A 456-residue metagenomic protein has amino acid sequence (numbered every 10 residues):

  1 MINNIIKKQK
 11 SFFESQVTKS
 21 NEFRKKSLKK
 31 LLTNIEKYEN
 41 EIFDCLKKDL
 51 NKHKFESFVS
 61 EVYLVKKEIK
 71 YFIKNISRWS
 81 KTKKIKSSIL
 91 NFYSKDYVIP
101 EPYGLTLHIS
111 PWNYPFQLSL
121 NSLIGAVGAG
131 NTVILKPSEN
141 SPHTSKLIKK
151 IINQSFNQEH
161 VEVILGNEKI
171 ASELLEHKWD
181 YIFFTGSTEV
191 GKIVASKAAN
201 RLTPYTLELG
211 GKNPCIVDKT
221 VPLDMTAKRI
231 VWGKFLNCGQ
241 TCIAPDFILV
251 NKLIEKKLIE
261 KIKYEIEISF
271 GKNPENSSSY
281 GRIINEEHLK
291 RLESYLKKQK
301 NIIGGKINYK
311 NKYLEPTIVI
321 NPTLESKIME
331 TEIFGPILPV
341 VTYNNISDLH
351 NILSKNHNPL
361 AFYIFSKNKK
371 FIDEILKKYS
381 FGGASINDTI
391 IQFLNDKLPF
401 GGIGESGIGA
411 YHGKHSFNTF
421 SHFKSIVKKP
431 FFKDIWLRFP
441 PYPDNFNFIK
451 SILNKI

Functional and structural regions predicted by a protein language model:
M1-Y97: N-terminal Rossmann-like NAD(P)+-binding subdomain of aldehyde/semialdehyde dehydrogenases
I2, N21, E39, L223 (+3 more regions): Residues at or immediately preceding the N-termini of alpha-helices
F13, V17, L32-I35, E39 (+13 more regions): Structural signal for hydrophobic packing residues in well-ordered secondary-structure cores of soluble enzyme domains
S20, I216, L314-I456: Conserved C-terminal structural/oligomerization subdomain of aldehyde/semialdehyde dehydrogenase
R24, I69, G130, V161 (+8 more regions): Residue-level signal for inorganic ion chemistry
L46, S145-I148, L174, V194 (+4 more regions): Hydrophobic packing residues within well-ordered alpha-helices of enzyme cores
I89-M225: Rossmann-like NAD(P) dinucleotide-binding subdomain of oxidoreductase/dehydrogenase enzymes
F156, E189-L324, I386, F448 (+1 more regions): ALDH superfamily catalytic-core signature
